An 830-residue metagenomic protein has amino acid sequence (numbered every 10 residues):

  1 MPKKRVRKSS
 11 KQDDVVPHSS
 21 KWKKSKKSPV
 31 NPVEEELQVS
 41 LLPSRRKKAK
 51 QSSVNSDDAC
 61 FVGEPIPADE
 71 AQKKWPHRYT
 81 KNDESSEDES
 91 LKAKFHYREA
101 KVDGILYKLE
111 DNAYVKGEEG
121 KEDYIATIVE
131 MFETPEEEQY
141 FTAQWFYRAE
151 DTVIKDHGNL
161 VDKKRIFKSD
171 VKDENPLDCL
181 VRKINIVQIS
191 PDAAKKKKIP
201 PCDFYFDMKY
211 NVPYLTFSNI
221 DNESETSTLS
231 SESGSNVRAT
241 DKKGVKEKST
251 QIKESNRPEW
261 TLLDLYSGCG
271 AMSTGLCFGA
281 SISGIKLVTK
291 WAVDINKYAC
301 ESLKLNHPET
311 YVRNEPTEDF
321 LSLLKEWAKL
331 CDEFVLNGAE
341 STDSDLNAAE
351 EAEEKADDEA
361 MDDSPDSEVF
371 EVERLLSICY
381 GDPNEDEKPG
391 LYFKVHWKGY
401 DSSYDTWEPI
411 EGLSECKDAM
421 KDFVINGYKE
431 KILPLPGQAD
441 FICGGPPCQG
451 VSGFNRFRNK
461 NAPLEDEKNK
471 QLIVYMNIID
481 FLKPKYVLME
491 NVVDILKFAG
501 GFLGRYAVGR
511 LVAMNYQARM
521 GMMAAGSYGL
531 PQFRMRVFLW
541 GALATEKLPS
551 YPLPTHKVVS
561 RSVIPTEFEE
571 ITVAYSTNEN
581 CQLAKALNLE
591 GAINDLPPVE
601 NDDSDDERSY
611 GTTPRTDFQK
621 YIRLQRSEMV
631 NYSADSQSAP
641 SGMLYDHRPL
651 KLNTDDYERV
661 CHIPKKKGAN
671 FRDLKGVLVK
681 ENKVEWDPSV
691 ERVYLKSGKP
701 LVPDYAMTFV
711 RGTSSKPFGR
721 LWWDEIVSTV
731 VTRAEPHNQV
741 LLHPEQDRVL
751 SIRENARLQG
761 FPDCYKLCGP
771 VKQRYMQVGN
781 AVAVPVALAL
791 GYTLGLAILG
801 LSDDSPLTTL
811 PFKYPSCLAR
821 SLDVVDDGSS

Functional and structural regions predicted by a protein language model:
M1-P17: PEST-like, low-complexity acidic/proline-rich intrinsically disordered segments, predominantly at protein N-termini
P2, K116, K121-Y124, E133-Y140 (+11 more regions): Eukaryotic short linear interaction motifs
N31, E36-I105, E136-Q251, L346-A349 (+8 more regions): Epigenetic mark-reader domains in eukaryotic nuclear proteins
E110-D111, K121-T134, F141-Q144, E373-S377: Short beta-strand-centered aromatic/proline hotspots
W260, Y404, P598-S830: C-terminal target-recognition/interaction regions appended to catalytic cores
L262-L276, W397-G399, L435-F457, Y486-V492 (+5 more regions): Conserved proline-anchored active-site loop of SAM-dependent methyltransferases that bridges a beta-strand
L263-L324: SAM cofactor-binding core of SAM-dependent methyltransferases, primarily the Rossmann-like beta-alpha-beta module
L323-E359, R374, I378-G390, K431-A439 (+1 more regions): Class I S-adenosyl-L-methionine
